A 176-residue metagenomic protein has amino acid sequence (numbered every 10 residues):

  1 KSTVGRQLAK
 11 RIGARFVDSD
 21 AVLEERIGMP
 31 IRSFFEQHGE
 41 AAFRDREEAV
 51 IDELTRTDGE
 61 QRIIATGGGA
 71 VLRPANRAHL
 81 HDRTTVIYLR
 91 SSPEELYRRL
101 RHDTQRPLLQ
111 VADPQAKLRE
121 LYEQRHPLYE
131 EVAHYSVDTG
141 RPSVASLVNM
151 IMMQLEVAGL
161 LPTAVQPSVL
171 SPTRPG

Functional and structural regions predicted by a protein language model:
K1-S2: Walker A/P-loop
R6, A75-A78, R98-H102, N149-M150: Short amphipathic alpha-helical segments
Q7, R11, E123-G176: NTP-dependent small-molecule kinase module
V17, T85-I87, Y135-V137: Hydrophobic/aromatic beta-strand patches that form the interior of the parallel beta-sheet core in alpha/beta enzyme
D18-H81, Q105-R106, R119: ATP-dependent small-molecule kinase phosphotransfer cores that center on conserved nucleotide phosphate-binding segments
G67-A70, S92-E94, P142: Short glycine-rich anion-binding loops that position phosphate/pyrophosphate groups of nucleotides and phosphorylated
D82-P127: A glycine- and Lys/Arg-enriched "phosphate-lid" helix/loop adjacent to the NTP-binding pocket of small-molecule kinases
